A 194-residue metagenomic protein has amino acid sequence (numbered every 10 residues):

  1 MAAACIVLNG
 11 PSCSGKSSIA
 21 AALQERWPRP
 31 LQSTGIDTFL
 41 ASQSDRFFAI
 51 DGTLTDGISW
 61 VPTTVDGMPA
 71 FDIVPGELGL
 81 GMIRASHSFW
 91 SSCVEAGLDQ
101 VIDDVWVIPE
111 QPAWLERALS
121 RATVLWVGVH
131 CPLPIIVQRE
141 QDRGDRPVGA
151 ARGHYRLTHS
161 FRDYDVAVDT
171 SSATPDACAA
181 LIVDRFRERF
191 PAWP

Functional and structural regions predicted by a protein language model:
L8: Hydrophobic anchor at the beta1->P-loop junction of P-loop NTPases
P11: P-loop (Walker A) phosphate-binding loop of NTP-binding proteins
S14: ATP-binding Walker
S17: Walker A/P-loop
Q24-G81: Conserved substrate/cofactor phosphate-moiety recognition/catalytic segment in nucleotide-dependent phosphotransferases
D66-S120: Glycine-rich phosphate-binding loop used to anchor ATP phosphates in small-molecule kinases, encompassing both
L119-D142, V168: Conserved phosphate-donor/acceptor-positioning beta-strand/loop module used by diverse small-molecule
Q138-P194: Small-molecule kinase domains that catalyze NTP-dependent phosphoryl transfer to phosphate-bearing small molecules
